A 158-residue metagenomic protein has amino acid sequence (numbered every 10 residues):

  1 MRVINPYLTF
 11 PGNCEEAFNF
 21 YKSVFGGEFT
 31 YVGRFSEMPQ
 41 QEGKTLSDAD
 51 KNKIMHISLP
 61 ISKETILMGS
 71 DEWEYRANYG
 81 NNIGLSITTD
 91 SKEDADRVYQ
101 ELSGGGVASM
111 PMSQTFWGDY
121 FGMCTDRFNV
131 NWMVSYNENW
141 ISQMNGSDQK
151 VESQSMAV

Functional and structural regions predicted by a protein language model:
R2, T30, M55-S58, G69-D71 (+2 more regions): Vicinal oxygen chelate
L8-K63: Core segments of cupin and vicinal oxygen chelate
T65-L67: Extended amphipathic alpha-helical segments enriched in small hydrophobics
N81: Acidic/polar active-site rim loop that often engages polyanionic ligands
